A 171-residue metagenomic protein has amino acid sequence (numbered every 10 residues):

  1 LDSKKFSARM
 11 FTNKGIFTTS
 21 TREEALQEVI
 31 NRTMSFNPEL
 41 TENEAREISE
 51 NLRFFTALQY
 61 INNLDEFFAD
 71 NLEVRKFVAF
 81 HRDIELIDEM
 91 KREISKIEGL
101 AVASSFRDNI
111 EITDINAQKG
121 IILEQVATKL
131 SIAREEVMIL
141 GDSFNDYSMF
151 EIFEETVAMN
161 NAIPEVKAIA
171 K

Functional and structural regions predicted by a protein language model:
K4-L140: Conserved acidic, metal-coordinating active-site core of Asp-based, Mg2+-dependent phosphoryl-transfer enzymes
L123, A133-K171: Acidic, Mg2+-coordinating phosphoryl-transfer loop and its flanking beta/alpha structural elements, shared across
